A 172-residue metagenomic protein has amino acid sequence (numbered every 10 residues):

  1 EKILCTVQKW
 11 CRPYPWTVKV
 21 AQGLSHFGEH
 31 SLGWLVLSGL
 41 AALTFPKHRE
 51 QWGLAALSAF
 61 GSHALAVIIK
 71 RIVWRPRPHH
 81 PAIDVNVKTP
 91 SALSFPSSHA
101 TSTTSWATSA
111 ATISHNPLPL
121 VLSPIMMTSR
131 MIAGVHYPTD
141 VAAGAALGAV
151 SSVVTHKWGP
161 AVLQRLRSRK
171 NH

Functional and structural regions predicted by a protein language model:
E1-G33, A66-L93: N-terminal transmembrane-helix/juxtamembrane module of multi-pass inner/ER membrane proteins
W10, Y14, K47, I72-H80 (+2 more regions): Membrane-interface elements of multi-pass transporters and channels
Y14-T17, S31, K47-Q51, H79 (+2 more regions): Membrane-helix interface segments
S31, L35, A55, A59-H63 (+2 more regions): Alpha-helical transmembrane spans of integral membrane proteins, capturing the lipid-embedded, hydrophobic core of TM
L40, L65, I69, V73 (+1 more regions): Alpha-helical membrane-inserting segments
L40-A64: Interfacial segments of alpha-helical transmembrane regions
A56-I72, P117-R130: Small-polar-interrupted transmembrane alpha-helices in polytopic inner-membrane proteins
I83-H172: Membrane-embedded catalytic cores of phosphoryl/pyrophosphoryl-handling enzymes
